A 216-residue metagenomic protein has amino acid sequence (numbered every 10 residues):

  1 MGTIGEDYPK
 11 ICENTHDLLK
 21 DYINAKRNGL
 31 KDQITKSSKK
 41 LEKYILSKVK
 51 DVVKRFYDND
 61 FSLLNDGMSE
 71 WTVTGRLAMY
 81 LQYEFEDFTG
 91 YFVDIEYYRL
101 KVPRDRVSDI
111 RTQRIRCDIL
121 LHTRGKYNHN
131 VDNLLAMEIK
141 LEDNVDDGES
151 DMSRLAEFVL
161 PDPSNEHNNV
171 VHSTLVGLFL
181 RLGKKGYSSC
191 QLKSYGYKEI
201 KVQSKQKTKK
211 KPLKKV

Functional and structural regions predicted by a protein language model:
M1-Y80: Charged, often low-complexity linker/regulatory segments
R55, R99-K101, D143: Feature marks short, surface-exposed loop/turn motifs that line or immediately flank catalytic pockets and channel
M68, T72, R76, R114 (+2 more regions): Short, well-structured alpha-helical interface segments that form or flank functional binding sites
Q82-E86, L160: A general structural signal for alpha-helical elements within enzymatic catalytic domains
G90-N130: Active-site metal-binding core of divalent-cation-utilizing nuclease and nuclease-like domains
I119-L121, D132-D143, L155: Conserved catalytic cores of phosphodiester-cleaving nucleases, focusing on short active-site segments
E142-P161: Mg2+/Mn2+-dependent nuclease catalytic core
L160, S164-V216: Domain-level recognition of nuclease-like catalytic cores that cleave nucleotide substrates
